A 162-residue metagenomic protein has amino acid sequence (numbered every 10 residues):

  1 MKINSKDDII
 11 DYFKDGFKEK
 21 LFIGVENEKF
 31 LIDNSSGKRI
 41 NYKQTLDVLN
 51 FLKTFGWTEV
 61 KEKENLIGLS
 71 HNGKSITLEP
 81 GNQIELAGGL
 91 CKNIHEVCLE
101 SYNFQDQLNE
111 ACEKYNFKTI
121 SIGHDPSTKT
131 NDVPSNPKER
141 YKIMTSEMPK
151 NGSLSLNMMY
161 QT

Functional and structural regions predicted by a protein language model:
M1-G152, Q161: Terminal catalytic/cofactor-binding subdomain
